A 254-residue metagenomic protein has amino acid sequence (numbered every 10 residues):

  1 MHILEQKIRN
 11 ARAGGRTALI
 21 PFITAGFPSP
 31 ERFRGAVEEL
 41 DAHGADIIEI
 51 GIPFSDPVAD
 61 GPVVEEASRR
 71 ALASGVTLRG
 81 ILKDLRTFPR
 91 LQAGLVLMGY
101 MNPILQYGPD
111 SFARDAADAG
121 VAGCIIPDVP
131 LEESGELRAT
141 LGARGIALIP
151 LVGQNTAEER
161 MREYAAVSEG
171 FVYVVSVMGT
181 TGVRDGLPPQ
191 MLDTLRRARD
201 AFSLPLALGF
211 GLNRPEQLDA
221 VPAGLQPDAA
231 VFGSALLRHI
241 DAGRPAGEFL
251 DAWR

Functional and structural regions predicted by a protein language model:
M1-A11, P30, F54-E66, L72-R86 (+6 more regions): Active-site-adjacent beta->alpha loops and helix N-cap segments on the catalytic face of soluble alpha/beta enzymes
G14-I20, R90-Y100, L141-L151, R199-G211: Short beta-strand/loop segments at the ligand-binding rim of alpha/beta enzyme cores
P21, L40, G51, A116 (+3 more regions): Conserved, mostly hydrophobic/aromatic
T24-G26, P53-S55, Y100-P103, V129 (+4 more regions): Active-site beta-loop-alpha junctions enriched in small/polar residues
P30-A42, T156-V167, F202, L208 (+1 more regions): Catalytic cores of alpha/beta
G44, A116-A122, G142-I149, A166-V172 (+1 more regions): Glycine-enriched alpha-helix->loop->beta-strand junction motifs that scaffold or abut catalytic
D46-P57, V121-I125, V129-E133, Y173-V183 (+2 more regions): Glycine-rich phosphate-binding active-site loops on the catalytic face of alpha/beta enzymes
G145-G182: Histidine/lysine/aspartate-rich catalytic loop segments that bind and position anionic ligands
